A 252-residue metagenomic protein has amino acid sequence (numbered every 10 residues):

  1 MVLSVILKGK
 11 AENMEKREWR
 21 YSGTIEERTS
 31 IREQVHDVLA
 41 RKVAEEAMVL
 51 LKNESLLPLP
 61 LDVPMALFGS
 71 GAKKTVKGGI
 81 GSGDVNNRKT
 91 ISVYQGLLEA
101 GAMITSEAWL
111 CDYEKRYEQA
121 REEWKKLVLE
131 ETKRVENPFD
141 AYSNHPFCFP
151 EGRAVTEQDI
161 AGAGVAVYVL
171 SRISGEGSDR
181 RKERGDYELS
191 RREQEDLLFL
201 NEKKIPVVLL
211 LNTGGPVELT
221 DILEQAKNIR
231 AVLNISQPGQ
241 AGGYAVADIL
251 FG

Functional and structural regions predicted by a protein language model:
M1-G252: C-terminal non-catalytic regions of proteins with extracellular/luminal or membrane-system context
